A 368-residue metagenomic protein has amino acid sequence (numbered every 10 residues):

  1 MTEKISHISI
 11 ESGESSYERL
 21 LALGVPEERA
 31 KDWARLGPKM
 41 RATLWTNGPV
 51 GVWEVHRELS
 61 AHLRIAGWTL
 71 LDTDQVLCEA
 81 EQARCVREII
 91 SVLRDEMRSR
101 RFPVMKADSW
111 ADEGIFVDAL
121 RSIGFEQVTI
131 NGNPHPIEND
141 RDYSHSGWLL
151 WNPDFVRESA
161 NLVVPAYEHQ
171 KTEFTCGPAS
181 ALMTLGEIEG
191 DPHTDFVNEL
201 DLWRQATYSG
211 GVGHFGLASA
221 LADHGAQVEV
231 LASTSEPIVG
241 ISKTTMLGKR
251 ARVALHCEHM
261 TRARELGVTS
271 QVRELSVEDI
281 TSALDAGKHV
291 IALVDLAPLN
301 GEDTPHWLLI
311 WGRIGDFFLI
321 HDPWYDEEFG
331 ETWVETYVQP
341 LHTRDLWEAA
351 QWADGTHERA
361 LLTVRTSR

Functional and structural regions predicted by a protein language model:
M1-W33: Short amphipathic alpha-helix that is part of the acyltransferase structural core
R35-S91: Conserved donor-binding loop and adjoining core beta-sheet/short helix segment in diverse acyl/aminoacyl transferases
M97-W110: Conserved GNAT acetyl-CoA-binding A-motif
F102, E113-A119, D154-N161, D285 (+2 more regions): Noncatalytic regulatory segments and standalone regulatory/sensor domains
A111-I130: Conserved active-site alpha-helix within GNAT-family acetyltransferase domains
E126-D142: Conserved catalytic-core motifs of GNAT/GCN5-like acyltransferases
W151-L231: Active-site nucleophile-adjacent alpha helix/oxyanion-hole segment immediately C-terminal to the catalytic cysteine
T245-L319: Active-site-adjacent substructure of cysteine-protease-like catalytic cores
